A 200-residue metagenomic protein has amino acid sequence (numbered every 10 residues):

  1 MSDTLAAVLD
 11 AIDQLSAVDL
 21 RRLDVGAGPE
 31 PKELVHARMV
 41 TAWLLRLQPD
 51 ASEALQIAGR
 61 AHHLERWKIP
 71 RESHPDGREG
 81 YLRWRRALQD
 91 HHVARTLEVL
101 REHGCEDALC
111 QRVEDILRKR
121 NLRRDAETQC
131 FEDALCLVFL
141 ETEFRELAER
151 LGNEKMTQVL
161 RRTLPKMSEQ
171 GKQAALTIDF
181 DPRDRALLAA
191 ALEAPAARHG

Functional and structural regions predicted by a protein language model:
M1-A6, A197-G200: Basic/polar N-terminal segments that are highly enriched at the extreme N-terminus, encompassing both cleavable
S2, E30, L64: All-alpha helical catalytic cores of prenyl diphosphate-utilizing isoprenoid enzymes
L5-T41, H74-R86: Active-site flanking loop/helix segments enriched in acidic
V40, L45-L164: Divalent metal-dependent catalytic cores for phosphoryl transfer on phosphate-bearing substrates
Q170-G200: Charged phosphate-binding loop/patch that engages nucleotide di/tri-phosphates or the phosphate backbone of nucleic
